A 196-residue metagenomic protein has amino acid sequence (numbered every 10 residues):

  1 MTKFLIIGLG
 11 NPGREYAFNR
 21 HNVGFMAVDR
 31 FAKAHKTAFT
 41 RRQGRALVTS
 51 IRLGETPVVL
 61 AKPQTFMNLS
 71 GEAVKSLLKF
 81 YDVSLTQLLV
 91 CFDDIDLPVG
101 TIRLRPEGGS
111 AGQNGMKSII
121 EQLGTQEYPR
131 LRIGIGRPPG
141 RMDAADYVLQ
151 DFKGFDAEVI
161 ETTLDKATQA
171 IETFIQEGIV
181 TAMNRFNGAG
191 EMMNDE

Functional and structural regions predicted by a protein language model:
M1-E107, K117-L131, P138-D143, E158-D165 (+1 more regions): Nucleotide and nucleotide-moiety/phosphate-recognizing core
G112-M116: Short glycine/serine/threonine-rich phosphate/pyrophosphate-binding segments that cradle anionic phosphate groups
L149-D151: A short, charged helix-loop
